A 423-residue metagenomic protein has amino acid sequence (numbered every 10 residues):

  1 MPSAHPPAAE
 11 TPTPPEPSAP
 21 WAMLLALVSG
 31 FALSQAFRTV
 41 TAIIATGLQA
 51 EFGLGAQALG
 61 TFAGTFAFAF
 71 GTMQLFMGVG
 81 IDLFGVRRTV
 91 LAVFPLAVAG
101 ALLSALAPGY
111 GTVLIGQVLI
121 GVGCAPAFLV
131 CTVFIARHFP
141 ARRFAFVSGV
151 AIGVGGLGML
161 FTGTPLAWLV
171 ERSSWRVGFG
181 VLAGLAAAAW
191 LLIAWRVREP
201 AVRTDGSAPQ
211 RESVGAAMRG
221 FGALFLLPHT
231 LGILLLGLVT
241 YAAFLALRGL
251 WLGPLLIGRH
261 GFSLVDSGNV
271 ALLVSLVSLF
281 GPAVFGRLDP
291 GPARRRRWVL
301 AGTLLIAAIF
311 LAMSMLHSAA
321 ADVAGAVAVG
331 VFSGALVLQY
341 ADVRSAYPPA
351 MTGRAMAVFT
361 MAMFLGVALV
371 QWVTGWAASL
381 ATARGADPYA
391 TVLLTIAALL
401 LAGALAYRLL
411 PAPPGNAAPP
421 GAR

Functional and structural regions predicted by a protein language model:
A8-P17, P200-L234, R423: Juxtamembrane intracellular "pre-TM" segments in multi-pass secondary transporters
T41-A42, P228-P282, V370-G375: Extracytoplasmic gate region of multi-pass secondary transporters
G53, G85, L106-T112, G123 (+3 more regions): Helix-breaking motifs and short loop linkers at transmembrane-helix boundaries and internal kinks in secondary membrane
T72-G111: Conserved MFS/SLC helix-loop-helix module at the cytosolic interface between two early adjacent transmembrane helices
M73-G85, G281-R294, A378: Helix-to-loop junctions at the C-terminal end of transmembrane segments in multipass secondary transporters
L83-F94, P290-T303: Cytoplasmic membrane-interface "Motif A"-like loop-to-helix N-cap segments of 12-TM Major Facilitator Superfamily
G116-G155: Cytoplasmic helix-loop-helix junction between adjacent transmembrane helices in 12-TM secondary transporters
A141, V150-A201: Helix-loop-helix hairpin linking two adjacent transmembrane segments in secondary transporters
